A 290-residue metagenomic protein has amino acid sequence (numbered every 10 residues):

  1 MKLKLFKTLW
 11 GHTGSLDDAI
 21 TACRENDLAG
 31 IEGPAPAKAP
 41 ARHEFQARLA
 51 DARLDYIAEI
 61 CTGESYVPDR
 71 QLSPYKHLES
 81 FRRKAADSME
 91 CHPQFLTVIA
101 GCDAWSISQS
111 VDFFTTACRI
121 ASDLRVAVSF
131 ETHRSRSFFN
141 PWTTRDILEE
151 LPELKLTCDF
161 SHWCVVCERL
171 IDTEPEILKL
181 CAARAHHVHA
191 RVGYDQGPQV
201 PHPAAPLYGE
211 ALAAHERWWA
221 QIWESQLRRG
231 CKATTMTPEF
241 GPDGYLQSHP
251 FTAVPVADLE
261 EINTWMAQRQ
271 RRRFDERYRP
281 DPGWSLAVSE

Functional and structural regions predicted by a protein language model:
M1-R83, M89, T264-E290: N-terminal pre-domain/capping segments
K2, D17-D18, E150-L154, V165-E290: Histidine-acidic metal/acid-base catalytic patches
K2-L9, I31-G33, L54-C61, L96-V98 (+4 more regions): Hydrophobic faces of well-ordered beta-strands that scaffold small-molecule active sites in alpha/beta enzyme cores
T8-H12, P34-P36, C61-S65, G101-D103 (+4 more regions): Active-site beta-loop-alpha junctions enriched in small/polar residues
L16-I20, R42-A47, I107-T115, R136-E153 (+1 more regions): Distinct, well-ordered alpha-helical segments
D27-A29, A52-L54, H92, E150-K155 (+1 more regions): Glycine-enriched alpha-helix->loop->beta-strand junction motifs that scaffold or abut catalytic
T62-E79, A104-Q109, Q199-G209, Y245-P255: Surface-exposed, active-site-proximal loop segments in enzymatic domains
R70-K155: Active-site acidic/histidine proton-transfer and metal-coordination neighborhood in alpha/beta enzyme cores
